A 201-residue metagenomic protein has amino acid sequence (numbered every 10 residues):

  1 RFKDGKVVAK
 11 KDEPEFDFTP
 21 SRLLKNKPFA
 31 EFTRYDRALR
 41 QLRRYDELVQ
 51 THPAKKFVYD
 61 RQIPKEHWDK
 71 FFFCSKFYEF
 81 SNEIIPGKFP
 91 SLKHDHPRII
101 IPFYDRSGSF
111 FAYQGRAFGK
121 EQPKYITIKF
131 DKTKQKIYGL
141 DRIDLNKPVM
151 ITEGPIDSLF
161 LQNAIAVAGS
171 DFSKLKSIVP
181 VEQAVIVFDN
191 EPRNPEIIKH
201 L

Functional and structural regions predicted by a protein language model:
R1-F80, H96, K120-T127, P192-P195: Non-catalytic accessory segments of DNA primases and related replication-initiation nucleases
L23-L24, F29, L39-L42, L48 (+6 more regions): Generic detector of leucine side chains in alpha-helical contexts
F80-Q183: Phosphate-handling DNA/RNA-contact segment within nucleic-acid enzymes
V187-E191: Structural motif
P195-L201: Short, aromatic/basic amphipathic alpha-helical patches
